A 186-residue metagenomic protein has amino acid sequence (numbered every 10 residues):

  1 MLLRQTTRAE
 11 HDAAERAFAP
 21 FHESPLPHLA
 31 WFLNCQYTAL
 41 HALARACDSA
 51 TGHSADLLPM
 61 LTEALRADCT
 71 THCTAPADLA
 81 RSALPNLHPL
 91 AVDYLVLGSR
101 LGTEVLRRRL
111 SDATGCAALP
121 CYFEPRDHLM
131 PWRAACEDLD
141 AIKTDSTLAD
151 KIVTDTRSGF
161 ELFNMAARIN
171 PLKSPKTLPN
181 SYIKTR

Functional and structural regions predicted by a protein language model:
M1-R186: Metal- and O2-centered redox machinery and metal/ROS homeostasis
